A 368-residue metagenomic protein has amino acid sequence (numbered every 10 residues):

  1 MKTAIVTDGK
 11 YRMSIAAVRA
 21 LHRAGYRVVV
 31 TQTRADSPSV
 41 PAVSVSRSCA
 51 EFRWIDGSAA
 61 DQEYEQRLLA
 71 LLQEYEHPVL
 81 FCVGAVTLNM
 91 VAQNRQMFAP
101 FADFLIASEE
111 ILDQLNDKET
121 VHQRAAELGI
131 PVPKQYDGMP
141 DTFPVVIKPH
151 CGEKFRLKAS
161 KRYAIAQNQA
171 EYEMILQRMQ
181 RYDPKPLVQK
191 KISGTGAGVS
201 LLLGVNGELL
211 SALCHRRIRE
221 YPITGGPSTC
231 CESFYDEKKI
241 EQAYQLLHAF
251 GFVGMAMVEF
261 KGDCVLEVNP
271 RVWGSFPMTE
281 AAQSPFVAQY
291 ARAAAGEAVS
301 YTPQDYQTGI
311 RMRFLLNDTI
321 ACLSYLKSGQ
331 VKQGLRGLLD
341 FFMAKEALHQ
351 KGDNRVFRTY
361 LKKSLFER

Functional and structural regions predicted by a protein language model:
M1-L105, L361, L365-E367: ATP-binding N-terminal substructure of ATP-dependent carboxylate-amine bond-forming enzymes
S39-A42, Q62-Q66, S108, L112-E119 (+1 more regions): Short, charged, surface-exposed secondary-structure boundary motifs
L112-P186, V205-E208, E237-K238: Active-site nucleotide/adenylate-binding loops and adjacent lid/helix of ATP-dependent enzymes
V146-K148, L201, G262-V272: A short beta-strand motif that forms the metal-chelation/ATP-contact edge of phosphoryl-transfer active sites
K161, Q167-A170, K190-G196, S200-G251 (+1 more regions): ATP-dependent carboxylate/phosphate-activation module, predominantly the ATP-grasp catalytic core and closely related
V253-G262: A short glycine-rich, hydrophobically flanked beta-strand micro-motif that places a catalytic Asp/Glu for divalent metal
R292-R368: Peripheral (often C-terminal) accessory segments that flank ATP-dependent C-N-forming ligase machineries
